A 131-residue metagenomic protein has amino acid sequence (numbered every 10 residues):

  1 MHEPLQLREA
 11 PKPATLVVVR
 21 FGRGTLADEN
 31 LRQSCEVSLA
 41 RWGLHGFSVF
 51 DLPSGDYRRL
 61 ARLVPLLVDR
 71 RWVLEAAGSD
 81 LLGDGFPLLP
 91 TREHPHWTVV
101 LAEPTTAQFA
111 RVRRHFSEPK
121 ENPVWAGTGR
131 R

Functional and structural regions predicted by a protein language model:
M1-L16, G24-D28, V37-R131: Conserved NAD+-utilizing ADP-ribose enzyme module
